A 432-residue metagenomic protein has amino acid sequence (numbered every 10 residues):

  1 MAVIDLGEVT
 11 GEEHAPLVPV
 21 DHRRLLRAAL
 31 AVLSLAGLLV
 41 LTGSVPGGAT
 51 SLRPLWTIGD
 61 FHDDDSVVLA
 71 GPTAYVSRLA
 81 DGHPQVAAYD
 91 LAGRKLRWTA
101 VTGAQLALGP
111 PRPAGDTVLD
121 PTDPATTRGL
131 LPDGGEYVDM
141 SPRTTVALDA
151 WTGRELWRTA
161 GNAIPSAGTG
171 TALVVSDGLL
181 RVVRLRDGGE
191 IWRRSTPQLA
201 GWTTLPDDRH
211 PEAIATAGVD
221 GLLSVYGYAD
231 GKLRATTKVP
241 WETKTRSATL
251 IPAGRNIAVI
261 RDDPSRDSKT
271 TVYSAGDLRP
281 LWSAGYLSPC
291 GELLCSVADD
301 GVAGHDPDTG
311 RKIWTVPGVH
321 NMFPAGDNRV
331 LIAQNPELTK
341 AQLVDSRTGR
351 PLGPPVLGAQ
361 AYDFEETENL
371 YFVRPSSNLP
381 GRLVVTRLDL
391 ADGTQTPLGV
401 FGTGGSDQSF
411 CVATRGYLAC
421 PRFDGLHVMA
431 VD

Functional and structural regions predicted by a protein language model:
M1-D432: Secretory-pathway ectodomains
